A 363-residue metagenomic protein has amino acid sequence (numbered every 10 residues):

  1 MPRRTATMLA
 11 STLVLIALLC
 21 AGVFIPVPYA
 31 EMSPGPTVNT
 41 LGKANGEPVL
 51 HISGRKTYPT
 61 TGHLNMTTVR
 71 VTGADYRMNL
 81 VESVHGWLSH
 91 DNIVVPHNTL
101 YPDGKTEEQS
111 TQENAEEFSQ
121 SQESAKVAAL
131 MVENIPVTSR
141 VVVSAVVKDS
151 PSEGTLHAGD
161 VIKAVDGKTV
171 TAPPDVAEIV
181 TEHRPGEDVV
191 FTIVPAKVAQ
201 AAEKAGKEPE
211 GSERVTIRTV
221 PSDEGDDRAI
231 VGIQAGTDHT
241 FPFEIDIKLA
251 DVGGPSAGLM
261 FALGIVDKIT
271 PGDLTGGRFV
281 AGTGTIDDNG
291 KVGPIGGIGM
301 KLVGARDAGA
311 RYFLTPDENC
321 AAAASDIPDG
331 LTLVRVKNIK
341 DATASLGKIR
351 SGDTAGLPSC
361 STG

Functional and structural regions predicted by a protein language model:
A6-I25: Hydrophobic membrane-insertion alpha-helices, especially the h-region of bacterial N-terminal signal peptides
M32-T60, T67-A74, H90-V147, P221-G282: PDZ/PDZ-like peptide-tail recognition elements
L130, S152, G159-I162, D166 (+6 more regions): Terminal peptide-recognition signature
A145-G154, L249-M260, I286, G290-M300: Gly/Ser-rich catalytic serine loop of serine hydrolases
S152-P174, V194, L302-T315: Conserved PDZ fold ligand-binding element
E178-A235, S325-D341, S345-S351, G356-T362: PDZ-domain C-terminal substructure recognizer with occasional recognition of PDZ-binding tails
K268, V280, D288-F313: Glycine- and Gly-Pro-enriched alpha-helical subdomains that act as flexible, kink-prone "lid/hinge" or packing modules
T315-D326: Short, glycine/polar-rich helix-capping loops at beta-to-alpha or helix-loop-helix junctions that flank or form
